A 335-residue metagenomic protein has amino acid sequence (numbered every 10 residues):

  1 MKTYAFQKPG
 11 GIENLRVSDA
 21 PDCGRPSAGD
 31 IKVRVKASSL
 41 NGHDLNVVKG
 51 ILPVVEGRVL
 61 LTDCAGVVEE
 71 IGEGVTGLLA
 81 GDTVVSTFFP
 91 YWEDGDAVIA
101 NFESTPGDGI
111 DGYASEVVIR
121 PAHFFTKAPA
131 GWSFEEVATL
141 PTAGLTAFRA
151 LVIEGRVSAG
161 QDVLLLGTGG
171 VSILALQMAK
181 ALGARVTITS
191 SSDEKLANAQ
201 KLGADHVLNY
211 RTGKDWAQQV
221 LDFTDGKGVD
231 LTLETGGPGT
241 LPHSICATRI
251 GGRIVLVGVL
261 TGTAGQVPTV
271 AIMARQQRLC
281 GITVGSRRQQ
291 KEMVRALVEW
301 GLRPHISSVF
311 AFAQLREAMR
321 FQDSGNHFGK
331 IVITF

Functional and structural regions predicted by a protein language model:
M1-A65, R120, R320-D323, T334: Short N-terminal strand-loop motif that marks the start of NAD(P)H/FAD-dependent oxidoreductase cofactor-binding domains
Q7, R287-F335: C-terminal hydrophobic helical "lid"/dimerization subdomain of Rossmann-like NAD(P)H-dependent oxidoreductases
C23-S38, V48-E93, G109-G112, P129-G131: Glycine-rich beta-strand-centered segment in the early N-terminal region that forms part of a ligand/cofactor-binding
F89-L166: NAD(P)H dinucleotide-binding glycine-rich loop of Rossmann-like/cofactor-binding domains, especially the beta1-alpha1
N101-E103, L182, Q200, T235-H305 (+1 more regions): Glycine-rich phosphate-binding loop and adjacent beta-alpha segment of Rossmann(oid) nucleotide-cofactor-binding
L165-T168, K180-T240: Adenosine-nucleotide cofactor-binding segment
S172-I173: N-terminal Rossmann-fold NAD(P) dinucleotide-binding loop
